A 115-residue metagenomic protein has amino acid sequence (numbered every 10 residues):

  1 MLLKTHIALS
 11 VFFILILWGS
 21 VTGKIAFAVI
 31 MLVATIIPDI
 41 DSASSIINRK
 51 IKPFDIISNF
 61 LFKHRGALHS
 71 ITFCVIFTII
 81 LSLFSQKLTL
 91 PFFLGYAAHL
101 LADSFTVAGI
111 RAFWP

Functional and structural regions predicted by a protein language model:
M1-P115: N-terminal membrane-targeting hydrophobic helices
